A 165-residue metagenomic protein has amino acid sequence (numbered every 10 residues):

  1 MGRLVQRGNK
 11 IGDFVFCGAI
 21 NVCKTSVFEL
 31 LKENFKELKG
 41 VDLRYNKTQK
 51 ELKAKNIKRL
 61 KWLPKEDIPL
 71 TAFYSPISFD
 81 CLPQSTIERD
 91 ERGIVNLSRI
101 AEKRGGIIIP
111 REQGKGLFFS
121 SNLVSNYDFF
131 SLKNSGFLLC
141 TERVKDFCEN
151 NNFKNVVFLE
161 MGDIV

Functional and structural regions predicted by a protein language model:
M1-V165: Phosphate/anion-contacting hairpin/loop surfaces
